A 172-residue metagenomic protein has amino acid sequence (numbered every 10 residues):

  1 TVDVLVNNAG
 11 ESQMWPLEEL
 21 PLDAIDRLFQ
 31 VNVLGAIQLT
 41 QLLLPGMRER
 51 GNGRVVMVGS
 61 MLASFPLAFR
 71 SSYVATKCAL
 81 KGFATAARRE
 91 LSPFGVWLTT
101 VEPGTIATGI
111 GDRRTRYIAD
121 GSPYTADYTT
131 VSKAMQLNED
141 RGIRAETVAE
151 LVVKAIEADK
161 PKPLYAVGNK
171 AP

Functional and structural regions predicted by a protein language model:
N8-Q13: Conserved NAD(P)H cofactor-binding loop of Rossmann-fold oxidoreductase domains
P16-L17, A24-D26: Substrate-binding pocket helix/loop in short-chain dehydrogenase/reductase
L20, P66-V74, A86: Active-site loop-to-helix junction immediately N-terminal to the catalytic Tyr of the SDR YXXXK motif in Rossmann-fold
T40, T76: Active-site helix of classical SDR
S60: Residue(s) in the substrate-gating loop at a strand-loop-helix junction that position the organic substrate next
R89-E139: C-terminal beta-strand-loop-alpha-helix "lid" module of Rossmann-like NAD(P)-dependent dehydrogenases
T100, S122-K170: C-terminal helical subdomain
